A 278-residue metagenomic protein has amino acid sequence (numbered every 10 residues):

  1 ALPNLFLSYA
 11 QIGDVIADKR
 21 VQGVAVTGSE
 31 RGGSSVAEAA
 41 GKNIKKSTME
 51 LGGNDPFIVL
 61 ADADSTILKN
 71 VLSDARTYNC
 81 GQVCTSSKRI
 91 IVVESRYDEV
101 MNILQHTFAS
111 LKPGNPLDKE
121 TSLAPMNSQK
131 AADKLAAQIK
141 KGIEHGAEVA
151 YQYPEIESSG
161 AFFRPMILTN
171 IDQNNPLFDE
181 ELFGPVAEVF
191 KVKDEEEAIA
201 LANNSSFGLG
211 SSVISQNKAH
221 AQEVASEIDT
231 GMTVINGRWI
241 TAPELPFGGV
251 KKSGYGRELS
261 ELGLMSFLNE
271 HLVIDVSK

Functional and structural regions predicted by a protein language model:
A1-Q11: PLP-dependent aminotransferase-like
A10-Q11, E30-G32, K42, D98 (+2 more regions): Short alpha-helical
I12-I16, K69, E196-I199, Q222: Short hydrophobic/charged patches on amphipathic alpha-helices used for structural packing and interfaces
A17, S35-A39, N102-I103, A225-S226 (+1 more regions): Short amphipathic alpha-helical segments
D18, L51-G52, V83-T85, K119-E120 (+2 more regions): Short glycine-enriched loop/turn motifs at secondary-structure junctions
V21, I58, E155, F162-K278: Conserved C-terminal structural/oligomerization subdomain of aldehyde/semialdehyde dehydrogenase
G23, R31-D172, I235: ALDH superfamily catalytic-core signature
